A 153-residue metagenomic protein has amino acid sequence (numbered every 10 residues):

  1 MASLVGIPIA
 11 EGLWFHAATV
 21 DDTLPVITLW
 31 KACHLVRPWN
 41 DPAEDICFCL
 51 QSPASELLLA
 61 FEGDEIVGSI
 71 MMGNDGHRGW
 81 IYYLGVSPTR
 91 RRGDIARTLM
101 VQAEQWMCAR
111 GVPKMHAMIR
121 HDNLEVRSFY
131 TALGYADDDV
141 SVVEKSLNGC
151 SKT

Functional and structural regions predicted by a protein language model:
A2, P8, L13-Y83, S87 (+5 more regions): Acetyl-CoA-dependent GNAT
W80-Y83, M118, F129: Residue-level recognition of specific faces of alpha-helices
L84-R91, R120: A short, internal acetyl-CoA/4′-phosphopantetheine-binding micro-motif in the GNAT/acyltransferase core
R92-Q105, A132: Conserved acetyl-CoA-binding loop-helix of GNAT-fold acetyltransferases
G93, C150-T153: Accessory recognition modules or surfaces
M107-I119: Conserved GNAT acetyl-CoA-binding A-motif
A117-V126, E144-N148: Conserved beta-strand-loop-alpha-helix junction that forms the acyl-donor binding cleft
E125-D137: Short acidic, glycine/proline-enriched helix-loop-strand junctions
